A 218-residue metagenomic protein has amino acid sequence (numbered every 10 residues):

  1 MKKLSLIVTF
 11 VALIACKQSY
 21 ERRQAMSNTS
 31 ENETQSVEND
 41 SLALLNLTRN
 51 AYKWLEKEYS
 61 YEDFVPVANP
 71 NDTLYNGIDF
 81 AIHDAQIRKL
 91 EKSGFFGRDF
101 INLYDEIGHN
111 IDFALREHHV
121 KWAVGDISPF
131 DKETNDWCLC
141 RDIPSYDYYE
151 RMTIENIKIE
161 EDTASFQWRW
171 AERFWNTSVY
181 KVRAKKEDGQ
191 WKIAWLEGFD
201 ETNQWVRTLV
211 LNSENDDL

Functional and structural regions predicted by a protein language model:
K2-T9: Sec-dependent signal peptide recognition, specifically the positively charged N-region followed immediately by
I14-A15: C-terminal motif of bacterial Sec signal peptides marking the signal peptidase cleavage site
S19-Q35: Low-complexity, Pro/Thr/Ser/Glu-rich flexible segments characteristic of extracytoplasmic/periplasmic regions
S36-A43, N176, R183: Extracytoplasmic/periplasmic, Sec-exported soluble proteins
N39-Y59: Short, aromatic-enriched amphipathic alpha-helices that serve as compact interaction elements
A43, N50, Q86, D99 (+1 more regions): Exposed alpha-helical structural elements
K57-N156: Surface-exposed acidic loop/strand-edge motifs in secreted or periplasmic proteins that form small linear binding
E150, E155-K181, K185-D188, I193-L218: Low-complexity, intrinsically disordered terminal/linker segments enriched in charged and Gly/Pro repeats
